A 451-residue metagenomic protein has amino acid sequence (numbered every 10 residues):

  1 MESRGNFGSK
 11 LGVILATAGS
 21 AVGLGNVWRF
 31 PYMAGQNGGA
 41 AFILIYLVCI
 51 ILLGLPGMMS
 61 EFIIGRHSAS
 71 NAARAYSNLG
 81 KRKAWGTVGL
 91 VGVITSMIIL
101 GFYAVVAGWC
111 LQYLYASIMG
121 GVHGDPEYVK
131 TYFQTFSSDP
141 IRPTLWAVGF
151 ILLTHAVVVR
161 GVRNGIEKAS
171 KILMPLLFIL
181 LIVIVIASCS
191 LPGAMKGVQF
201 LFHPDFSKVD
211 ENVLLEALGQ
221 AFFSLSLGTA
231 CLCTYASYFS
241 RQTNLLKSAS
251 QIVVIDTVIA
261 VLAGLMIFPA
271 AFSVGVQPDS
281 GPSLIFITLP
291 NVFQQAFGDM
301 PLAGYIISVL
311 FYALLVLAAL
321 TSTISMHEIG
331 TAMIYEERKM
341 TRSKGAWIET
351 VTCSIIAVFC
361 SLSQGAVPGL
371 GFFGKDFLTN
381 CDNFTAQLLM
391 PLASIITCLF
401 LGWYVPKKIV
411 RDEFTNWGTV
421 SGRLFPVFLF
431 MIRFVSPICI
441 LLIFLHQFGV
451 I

Functional and structural regions predicted by a protein language model:
M1-W28, G57-F62, R66-L90, S240-N244 (+1 more regions): Membrane-interface "cap" regions at the ends of multi-pass membrane proteins
E2-G5, Y32-N37, H67, A72-V91 (+7 more regions): Inter-helical loop and helix-membrane interface segments of multi-pass membrane transporters/permeases
E2-S3, F7, E167, K171-L320 (+2 more regions): Membrane-embedded translocation segments of transport machinery
N6-T17, F42-I45, K83-M97, L145-F150 (+6 more regions): Select transmembrane alpha-helical segments in multipass membrane proteins
G12-L47, A236, K247-S250, V254-T257 (+1 more regions): Transmembrane helix-boundary motif of multi-pass solute transporters/channels
R74, A107-S138, Y238-Q242, K247 (+5 more regions): Helix-loop-helix connectors at the membrane interface of multi-pass transporters/channels
L320-S325, A346-C360, Q364, T379-E413: Hydrophobic alpha-helical segments of multi-pass membrane transport proteins
G371, D376-F400, S421-I451: A generic transmembrane alpha-helix motif of multi-pass inner-membrane proteins
